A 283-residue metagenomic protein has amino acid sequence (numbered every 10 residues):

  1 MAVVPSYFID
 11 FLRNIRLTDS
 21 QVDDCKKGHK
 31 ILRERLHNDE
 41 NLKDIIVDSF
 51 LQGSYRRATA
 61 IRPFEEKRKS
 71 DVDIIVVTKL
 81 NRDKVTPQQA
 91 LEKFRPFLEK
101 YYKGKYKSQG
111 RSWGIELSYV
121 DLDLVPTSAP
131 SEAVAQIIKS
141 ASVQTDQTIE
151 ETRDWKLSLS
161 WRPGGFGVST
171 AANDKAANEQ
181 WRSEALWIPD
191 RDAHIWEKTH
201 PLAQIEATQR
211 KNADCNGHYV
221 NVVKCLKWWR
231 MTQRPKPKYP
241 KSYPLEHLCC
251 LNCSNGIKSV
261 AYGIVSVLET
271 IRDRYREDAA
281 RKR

Functional and structural regions predicted by a protein language model:
M1-V72, T78-Q89, K93, S112-G114: N-terminal regions immediately upstream of nucleotidyltransferase
D23, L36-E40, Q88-D174: Conserved catalytic core of two-metal-ion nucleotidyltransferases
R33, H37, L91-E99, V223 (+3 more regions): Generic solvent-exposed, charged/amphipathic alpha-helical segments that serve as macromolecular interface scaffolds
R68-T78, E197-Q209, P244-E246: Glycine-rich, often proline-containing surface loops adjacent to acidic residues and nearby aromatics that form
D73, G110-S112, Y119-D121, V223 (+1 more regions): Extracellular structured ligand-interaction cores
E132, I138-E150, W181-E197, Y243: Long, well-ordered alpha/beta core segments of mature domains
Q180-V220: Long, charge-rich alpha-helical interaction segments
Q209-R283: Conserved nucleotidyltransferase catalytic core and NTase-mimicking acidic/glycine-rich helix/loop elements in nucleic
